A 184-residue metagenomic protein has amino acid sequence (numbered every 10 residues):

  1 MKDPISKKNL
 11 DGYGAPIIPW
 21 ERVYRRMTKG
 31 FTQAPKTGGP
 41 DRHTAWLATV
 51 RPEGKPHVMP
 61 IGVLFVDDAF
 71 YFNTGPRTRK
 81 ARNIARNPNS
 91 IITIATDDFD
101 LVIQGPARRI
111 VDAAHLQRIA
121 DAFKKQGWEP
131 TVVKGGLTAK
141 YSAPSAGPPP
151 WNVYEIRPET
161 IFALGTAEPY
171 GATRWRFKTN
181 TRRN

Functional and structural regions predicted by a protein language model:
M1-R26, F99-N184: Charged, gly/pro-rich active-site loop segments
M1-S6, Q33-A45, G54, I92-G105 (+1 more regions): Short N-terminal helix-initiation segments at or just after the protein's N-terminus
G14, E21-R25, G75-A95, P130-V133: Short, solvent-exposed cationic patches
A15-I61: An N-terminal domain-cap segment
T37-P40, P60, T74, K80 (+5 more regions): Homeobox/homeodomain signature
G39-P40, A85-R86, K124: Alpha-helix boundary recognition
R42-P76, R82-I84, S90-I94, V102-P106: Short beta-strand segments
